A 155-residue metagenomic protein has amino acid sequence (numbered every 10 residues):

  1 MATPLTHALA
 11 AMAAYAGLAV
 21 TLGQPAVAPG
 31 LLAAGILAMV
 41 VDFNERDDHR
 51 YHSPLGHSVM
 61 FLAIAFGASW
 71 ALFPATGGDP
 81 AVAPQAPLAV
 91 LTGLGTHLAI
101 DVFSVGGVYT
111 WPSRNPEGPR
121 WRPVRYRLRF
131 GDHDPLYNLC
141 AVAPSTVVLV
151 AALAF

Functional and structural regions predicted by a protein language model:
M1-F155: N-terminal membrane-targeting hydrophobic helices
